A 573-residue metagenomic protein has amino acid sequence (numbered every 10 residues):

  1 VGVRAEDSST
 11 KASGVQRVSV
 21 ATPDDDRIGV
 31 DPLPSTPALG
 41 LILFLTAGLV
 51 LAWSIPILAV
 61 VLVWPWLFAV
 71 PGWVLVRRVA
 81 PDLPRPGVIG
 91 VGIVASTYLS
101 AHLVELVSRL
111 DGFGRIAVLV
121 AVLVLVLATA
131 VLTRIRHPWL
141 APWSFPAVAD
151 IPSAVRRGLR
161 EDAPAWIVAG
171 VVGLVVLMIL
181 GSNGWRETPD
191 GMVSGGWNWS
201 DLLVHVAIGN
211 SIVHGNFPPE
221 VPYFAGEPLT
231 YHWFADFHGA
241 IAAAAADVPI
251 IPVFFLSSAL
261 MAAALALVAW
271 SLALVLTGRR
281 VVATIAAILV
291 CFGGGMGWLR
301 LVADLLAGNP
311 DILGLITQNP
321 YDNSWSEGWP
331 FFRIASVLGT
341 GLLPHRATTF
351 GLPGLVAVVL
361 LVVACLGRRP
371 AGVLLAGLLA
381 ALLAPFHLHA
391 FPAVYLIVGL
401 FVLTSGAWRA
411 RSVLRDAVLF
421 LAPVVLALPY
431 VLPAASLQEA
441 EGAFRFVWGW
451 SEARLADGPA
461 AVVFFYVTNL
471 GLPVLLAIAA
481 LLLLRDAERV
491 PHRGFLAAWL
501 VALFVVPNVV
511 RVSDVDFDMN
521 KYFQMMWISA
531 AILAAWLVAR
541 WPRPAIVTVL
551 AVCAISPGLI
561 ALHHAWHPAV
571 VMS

Functional and structural regions predicted by a protein language model:
V1-G158: Membrane-embedded, hydrophobic transmembrane alpha-helices
D7, S153, G367-A376, A380 (+1 more regions): Perimembrane helix-loop-helix junctions
S8, R415-A427, V538-L562: Signature aromatic-anchored transmembrane alpha helix within multi-pass, membrane-resident enzymes that catalyze glycan
I28, L58, V63, G158 (+5 more regions): Active-site lumenal/periplasmic loops and adjacent helix-entry segments of GT-C-fold, multi-pass membrane
L39-T46, L174, G372-L382, I397 (+3 more regions): Transmembrane alpha-helix segments characteristic of polytopic inner-membrane glycan-assembly/cell-envelope
P65, A259-A262, T348, P392-V394 (+1 more regions): Hydrophobic/aromatic-rich transmembrane helices and adjacent perimembrane loops
G339-L342, L361, G372-H387: Membrane-interface alpha helices of multi-pass inner-membrane proteins
A357-C365, I397-G406, L421-A422, N469-R493: Hydrophobic, aromatic-rich transmembrane alpha-helices and their immediate juxtamembrane boundary segments
